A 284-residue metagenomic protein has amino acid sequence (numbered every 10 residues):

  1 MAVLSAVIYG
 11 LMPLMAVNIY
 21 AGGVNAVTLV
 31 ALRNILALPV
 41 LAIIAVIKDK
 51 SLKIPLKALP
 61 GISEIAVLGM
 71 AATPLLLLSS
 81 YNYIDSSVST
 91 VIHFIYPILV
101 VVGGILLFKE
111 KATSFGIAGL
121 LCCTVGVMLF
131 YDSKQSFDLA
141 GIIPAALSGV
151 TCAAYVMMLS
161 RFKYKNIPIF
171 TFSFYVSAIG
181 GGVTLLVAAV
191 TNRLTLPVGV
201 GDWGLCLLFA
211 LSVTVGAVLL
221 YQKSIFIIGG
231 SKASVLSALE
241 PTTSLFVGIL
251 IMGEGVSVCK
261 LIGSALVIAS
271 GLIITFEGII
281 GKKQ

Functional and structural regions predicted by a protein language model:
M1-T28, L32, K134-R161, V183 (+1 more regions): Glycine-/small-residue-enriched transmembrane alpha-helix faces in small-molecule transporters and effluxers
A6, L32, P74, V88-I95 (+2 more regions): Helix-helix packing/entry segments at the starts of transmembrane helices
I8, P13, A45-S87, I92-H93 (+2 more regions): Specific transmembrane alpha-helical segments of multi-pass solute transporters/efflux pumps, especially DMT/EamA
L11, M15, G22, A37-K57 (+5 more regions): Membrane-interface helix-cap regions at the ends of transmembrane helices in multi-pass membrane proteins
I19, L29, R33, S80 (+6 more regions): Hydrophobic/aromatic residues within transmembrane alpha-helices of multi-pass small-molecule transporters
G22-A72, L99-V100, V150-M158, S173-N192 (+2 more regions): Transmembrane alpha-helices of multi-pass small-molecule transport proteins
V40, A45, L77, Y96-A118 (+1 more regions): C-terminal transmembrane-helix exit sites in multi-pass transporters
G103, A112-D132, C152, A238 (+2 more regions): Hydrophobic transmembrane alpha-helices of multi-pass small-molecule transport proteins
